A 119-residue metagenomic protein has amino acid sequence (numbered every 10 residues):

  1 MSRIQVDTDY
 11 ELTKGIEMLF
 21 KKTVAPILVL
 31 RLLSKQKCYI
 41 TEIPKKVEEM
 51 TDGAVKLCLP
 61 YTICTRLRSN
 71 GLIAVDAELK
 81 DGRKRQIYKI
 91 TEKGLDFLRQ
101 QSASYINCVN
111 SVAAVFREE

Functional and structural regions predicted by a protein language model:
S2-M18: Short, Lys/Arg-enriched N-terminal segment that forms or immediately precedes the first helix of a structured domain
E17-L59: N-terminal helix-turn-helix DNA-binding core of bacterial DNA-binding proteins
K35-Y39, S69-N70, K93-G94: Short, charged/polar surface micro-motifs in flexible loops or helix N-caps
P44-K45, R68, K89, L95: Short, surface-exposed helix/turn micro-motifs that flank interaction/cofactor sites
Y61-S69: Short, hydrophobic-biased segments on the C-terminal half of alpha helices that form "recognition helices"
N70-K84, K89: Beta-hairpin "wing" of winged helix-turn-helix
K84-S102: Basic, amphipathic "hinge/linker" alpha-helix immediately C-terminal to the N-terminal HTH DNA-binding motif
D96-E119: Amphipathic alpha-helical dimerization/coiled-coil segments that flank or bridge DNA-binding/regulatory modules
